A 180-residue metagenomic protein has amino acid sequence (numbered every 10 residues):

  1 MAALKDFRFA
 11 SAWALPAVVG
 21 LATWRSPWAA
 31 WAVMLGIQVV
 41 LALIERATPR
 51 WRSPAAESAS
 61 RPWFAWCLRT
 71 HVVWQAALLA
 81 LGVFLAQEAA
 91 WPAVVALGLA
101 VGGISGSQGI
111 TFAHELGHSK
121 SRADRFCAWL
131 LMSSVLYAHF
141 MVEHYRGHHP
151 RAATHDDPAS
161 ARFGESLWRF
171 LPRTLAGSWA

Functional and structural regions predicted by a protein language model:
M1-F9, P62-W66: Short, amphipathic, aromatic/basic-enriched membrane-interface segments that mark the entry/exit of transmembrane
A14, L68-G82, A100-S105: Hydrophobic alpha-helical transmembrane segments of multi-pass integral membrane proteins
P16-S26, G82-Q87: Hydrophobic alpha-helical transmembrane segments
R25-R46: Loop-to-helix transition at the N-terminal end of transmembrane alpha-helices
A30-M34, W91-I110, W129-Y137: Membrane-embedded alpha-helical segments that form the functional core of polytopic membrane enzymes, especially those
A47-P54, A77-V95, T111-E115: Transmembrane alpha-helix boundary signature
S53-W74, A128-W129: Juxtamembrane helix-capping/reentrant segments at transmembrane boundaries
R122-A180: Membrane-proximal soluble regions of multi-pass membrane proteins
